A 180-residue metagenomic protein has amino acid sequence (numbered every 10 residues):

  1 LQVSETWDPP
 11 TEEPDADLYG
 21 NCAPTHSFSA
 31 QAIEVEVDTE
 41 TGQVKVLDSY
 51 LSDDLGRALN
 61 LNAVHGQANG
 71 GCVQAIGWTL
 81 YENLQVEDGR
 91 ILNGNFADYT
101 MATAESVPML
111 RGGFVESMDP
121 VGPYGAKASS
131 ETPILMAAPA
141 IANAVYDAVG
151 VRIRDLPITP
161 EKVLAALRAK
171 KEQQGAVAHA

Functional and structural regions predicted by a protein language model:
L1-A180: Cofactor-binding beta-sheet edge motifs in enzyme active sites
